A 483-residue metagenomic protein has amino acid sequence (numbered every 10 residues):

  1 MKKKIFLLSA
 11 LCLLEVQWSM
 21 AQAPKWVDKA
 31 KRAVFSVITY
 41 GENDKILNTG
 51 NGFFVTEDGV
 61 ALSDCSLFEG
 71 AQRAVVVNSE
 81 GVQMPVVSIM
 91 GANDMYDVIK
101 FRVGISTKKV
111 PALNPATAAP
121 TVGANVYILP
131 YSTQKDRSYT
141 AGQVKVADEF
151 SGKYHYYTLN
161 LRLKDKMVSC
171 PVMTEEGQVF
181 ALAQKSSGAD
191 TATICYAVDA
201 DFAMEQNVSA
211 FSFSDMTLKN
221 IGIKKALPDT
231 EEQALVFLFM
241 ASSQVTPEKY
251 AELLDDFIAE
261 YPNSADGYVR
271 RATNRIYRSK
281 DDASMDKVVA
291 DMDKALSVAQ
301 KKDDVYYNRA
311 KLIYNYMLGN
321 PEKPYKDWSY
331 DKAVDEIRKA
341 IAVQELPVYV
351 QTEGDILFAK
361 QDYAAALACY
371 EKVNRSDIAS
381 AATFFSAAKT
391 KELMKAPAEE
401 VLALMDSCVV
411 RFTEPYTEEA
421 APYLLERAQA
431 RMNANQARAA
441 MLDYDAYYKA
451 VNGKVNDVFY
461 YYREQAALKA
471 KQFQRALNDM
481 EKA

Functional and structural regions predicted by a protein language model:
Q22-A23, Y40-D58, D64, Q83-P85 (+2 more regions): A conserved glycine-rich beta-strand in the N-terminal activation segment of trypsin-fold
Q22-W26, K109-Y156, L163-M167, A183-C195 (+1 more regions): Flexible, gly/ser-rich surface segments that form the specificity/activation loops bordering the active-site cleft
A23-V27, V110, L182-L253: C-terminal cap/linker of serine protease catalytic domains
T56-L129, Q134-S138, K153-Y156: Conserved active-site neighborhood of the chymotrypsin/trypsin-like protease fold
P228-A283, G319: Alpha-helical segment of the N-proximal tetratricopeptide repeat
Q244, R278-D282, Y316, D327 (+4 more regions): Structural motif corresponding to the intra-repeat A-B loop/turn of tetratricopeptide repeats
T273, Y277, K311, L318 (+6 more regions): Residue-level recognition of tetratricopeptide repeat
